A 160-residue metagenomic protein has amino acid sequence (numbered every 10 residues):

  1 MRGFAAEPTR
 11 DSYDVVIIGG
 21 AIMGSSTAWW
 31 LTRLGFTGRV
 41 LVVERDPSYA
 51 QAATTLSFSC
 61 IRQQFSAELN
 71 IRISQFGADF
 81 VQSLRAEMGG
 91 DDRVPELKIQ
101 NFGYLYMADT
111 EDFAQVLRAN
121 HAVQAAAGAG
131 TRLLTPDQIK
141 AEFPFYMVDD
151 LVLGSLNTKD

Functional and structural regions predicted by a protein language model:
A6-M23, L41: Beta1/beta-strand and adjacent pyrophosphate-binding region of the FAD-binding site in flavoprotein oxidoreductases
E7-R10, L34, I99: Short, flexible hinge/linker loops that cap or flank conserved catalytic cores
M23, T27, S48: Conserved Rossmann-like nucleotide-cofactor binding loop
S26-T37, A129: N-terminal low-complexity, intrinsically disordered segments
T32-T54: Glycine-rich FAD pyrophosphate-binding loop
A52-F58, Y146-D149: Short, flexible, mixed-charge acidic loops at enzyme active sites
F58-F145: Dinucleotide-binding Rossmann-like beta1-alpha1 core, especially the glycine-rich loop that anchors the ADP
N157-D160: Glycine-rich "substrate-gating" loop/helix at the edge of Rossmann-like oxidoreductase active sites
